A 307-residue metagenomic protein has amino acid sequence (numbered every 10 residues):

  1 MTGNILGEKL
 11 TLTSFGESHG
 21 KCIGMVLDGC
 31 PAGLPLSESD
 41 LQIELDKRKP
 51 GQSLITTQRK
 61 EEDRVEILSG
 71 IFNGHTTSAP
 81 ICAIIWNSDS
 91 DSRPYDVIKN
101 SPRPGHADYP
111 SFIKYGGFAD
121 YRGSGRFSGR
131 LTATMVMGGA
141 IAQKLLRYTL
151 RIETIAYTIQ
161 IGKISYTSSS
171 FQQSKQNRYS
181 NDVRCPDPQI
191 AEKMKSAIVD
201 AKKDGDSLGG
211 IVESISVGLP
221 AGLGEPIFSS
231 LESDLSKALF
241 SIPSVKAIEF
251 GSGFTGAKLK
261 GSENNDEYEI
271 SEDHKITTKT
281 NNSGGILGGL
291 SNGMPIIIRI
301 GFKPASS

Functional and structural regions predicted by a protein language model:
M1, R103-F118, L208, S262-E272: Acidic-glycine-rich active-site phosphate/pyrophosphate-binding loop
M1-R59: N-terminal, positively charged regions that mediate nucleic acid binding
F15-K21, G205-S307: Glycine-rich anion/phosphate-binding loop at the beta-strand->alpha-helix junction
K21-G33, R130-I152, A156, S229-K237 (+1 more regions): Alpha-helical support elements that line or immediately flank enzyme active sites and cofactor-binding pockets
E44-P104, D108-P110: Glycine-rich, N-terminal phosphate-binding loop and its surrounding beta-alpha-beta segment
L45-S53, I85, D89-D91, I113 (+9 more regions): Structural signal for hydrophobic packing residues in well-ordered secondary-structure cores of soluble enzyme domains
G51-G70, S165-Q173, N177-Q189, D266-T280 (+2 more regions): A structural-propensity feature for long, helix-poor, extended segments
K114-I227: Glycine-rich, mobile lid/loop segments that gate access to catalytic sites or pores
